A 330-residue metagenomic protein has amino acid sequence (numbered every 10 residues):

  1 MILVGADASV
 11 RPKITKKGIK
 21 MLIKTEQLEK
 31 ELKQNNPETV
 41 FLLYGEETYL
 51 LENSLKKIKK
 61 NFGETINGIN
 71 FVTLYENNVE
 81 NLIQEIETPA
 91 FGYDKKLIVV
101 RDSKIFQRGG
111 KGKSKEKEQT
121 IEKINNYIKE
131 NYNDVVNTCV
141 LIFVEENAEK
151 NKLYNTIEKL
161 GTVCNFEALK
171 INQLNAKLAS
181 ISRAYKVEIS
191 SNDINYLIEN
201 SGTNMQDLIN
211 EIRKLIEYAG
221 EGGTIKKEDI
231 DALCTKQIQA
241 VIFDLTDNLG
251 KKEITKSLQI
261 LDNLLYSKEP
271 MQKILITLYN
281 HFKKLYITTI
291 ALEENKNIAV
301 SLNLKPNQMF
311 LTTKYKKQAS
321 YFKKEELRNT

Functional and structural regions predicted by a protein language model:
A6-D7: Intrinsic, low-complexity polybasic segments
P12-K20: Short, Lys/Arg-enriched N-terminal segments with co-localized hydrophobic residues within the first ~10-30 amino acids
K20-E29, K33-Q34, E38-F41, E46-D244: Non-catalytic interfacial helical region
M21-E26, K33-E46, N81, T88 (+2 more regions): Helix-rich C-terminal "collar"/helical-bundle subdomain used as an assembly and partner-interaction module in RFC-like
A179, I198, L215-I216, T246 (+3 more regions): Amphipathic alpha-helical segments within well-ordered protein domains
G220, G250, L265: Hydrophobic/aromatic-lined pockets within catalytic cores
Q237, L245, L249-K256: Short helix-adjacent coil turns
